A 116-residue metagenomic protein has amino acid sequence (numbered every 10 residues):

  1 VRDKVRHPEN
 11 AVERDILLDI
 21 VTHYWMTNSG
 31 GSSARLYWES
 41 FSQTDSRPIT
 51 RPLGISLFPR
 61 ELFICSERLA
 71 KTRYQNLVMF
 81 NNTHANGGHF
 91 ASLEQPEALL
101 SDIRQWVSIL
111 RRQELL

Functional and structural regions predicted by a protein language model:
V1-L116: C-terminal subdomain of alpha/beta-hydrolase-fold enzymes, centered on the catalytic histidine and its supporting
